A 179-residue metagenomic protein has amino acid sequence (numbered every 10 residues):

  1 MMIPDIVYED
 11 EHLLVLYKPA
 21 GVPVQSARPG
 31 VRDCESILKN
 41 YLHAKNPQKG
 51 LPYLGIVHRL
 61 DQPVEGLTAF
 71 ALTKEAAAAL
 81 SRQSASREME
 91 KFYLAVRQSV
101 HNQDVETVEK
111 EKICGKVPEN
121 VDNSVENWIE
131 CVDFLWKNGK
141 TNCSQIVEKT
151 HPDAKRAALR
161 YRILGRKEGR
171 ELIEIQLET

Functional and structural regions predicted by a protein language model:
M1-T179: RNA pseudouridine synthases
